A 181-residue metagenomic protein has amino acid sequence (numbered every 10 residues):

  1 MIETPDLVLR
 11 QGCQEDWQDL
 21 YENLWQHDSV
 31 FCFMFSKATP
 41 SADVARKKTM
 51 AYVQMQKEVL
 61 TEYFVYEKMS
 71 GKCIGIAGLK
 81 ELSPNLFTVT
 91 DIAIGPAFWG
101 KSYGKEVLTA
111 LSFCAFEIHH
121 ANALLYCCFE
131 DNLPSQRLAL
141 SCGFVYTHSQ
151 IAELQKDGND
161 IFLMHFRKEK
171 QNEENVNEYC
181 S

Functional and structural regions predicted by a protein language model:
M1-D19, N23-S29, Y66-S181: Acyl-donor (CoA/ACP) binding surface of acyl/acetyltransferases
S29-M50: Conserved GNAT-fold acetyl-CoA-binding loop/helix
K37-S41, T61, D131: Short, conserved alpha-helical segments within structured domains
S41-D43, Q56, G158: A short hydrophobic/aromatic micro-motif that marks alpha-helical segments and, especially, helix-coil
A51-F64: A short helix-loop-beta-strand connector motif used in the catalytic cores of GNAT acetyltransferases and, in some
